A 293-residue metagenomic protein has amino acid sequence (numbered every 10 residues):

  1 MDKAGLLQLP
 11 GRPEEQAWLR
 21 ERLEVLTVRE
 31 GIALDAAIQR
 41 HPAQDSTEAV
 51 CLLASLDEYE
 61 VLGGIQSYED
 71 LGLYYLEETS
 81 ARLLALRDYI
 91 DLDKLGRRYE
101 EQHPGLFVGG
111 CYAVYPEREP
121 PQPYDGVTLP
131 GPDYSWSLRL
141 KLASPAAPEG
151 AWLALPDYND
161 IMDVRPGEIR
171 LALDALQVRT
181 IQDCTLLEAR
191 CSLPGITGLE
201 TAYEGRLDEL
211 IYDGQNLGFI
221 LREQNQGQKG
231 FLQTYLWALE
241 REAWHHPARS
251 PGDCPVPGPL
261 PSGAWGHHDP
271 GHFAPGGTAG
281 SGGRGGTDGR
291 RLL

Functional and structural regions predicted by a protein language model:
M1-D88, D93-R97, C111-W136, P148-G282: Mixed-charge (acidic/basic) macromolecular-recognition segments
E100, L106-G109: Short, surface-exposed polybasic-aromatic patches that bind anionic ligands, especially phosphate groups
S137-P145: A short beta-strand micro-motif
A146-A147, R291: His-enriched metal-coordination microenvironments in redox/metal-binding proteins
G286-L293: Alpha-helical oligomerization segments
